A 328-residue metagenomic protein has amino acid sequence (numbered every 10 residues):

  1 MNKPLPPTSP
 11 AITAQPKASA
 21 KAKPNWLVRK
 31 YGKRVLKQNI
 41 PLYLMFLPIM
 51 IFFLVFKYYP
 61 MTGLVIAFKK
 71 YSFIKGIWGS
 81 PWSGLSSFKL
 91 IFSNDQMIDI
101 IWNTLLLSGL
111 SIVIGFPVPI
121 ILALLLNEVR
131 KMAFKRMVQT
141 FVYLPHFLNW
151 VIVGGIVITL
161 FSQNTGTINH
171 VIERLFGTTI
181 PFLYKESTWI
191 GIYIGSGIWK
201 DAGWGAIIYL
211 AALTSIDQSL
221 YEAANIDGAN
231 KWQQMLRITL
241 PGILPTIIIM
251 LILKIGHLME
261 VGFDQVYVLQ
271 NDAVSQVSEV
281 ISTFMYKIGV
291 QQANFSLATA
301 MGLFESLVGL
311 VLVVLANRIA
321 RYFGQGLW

Functional and structural regions predicted by a protein language model:
M1-V35: Short, Lys/Arg-rich, polar N-terminal cytosolic tail immediately upstream of the first transmembrane signal-anchor
V35-W328: A structural signal for multi-pass alpha-helical bundles of membrane permease subunits that mediate small-molecule
